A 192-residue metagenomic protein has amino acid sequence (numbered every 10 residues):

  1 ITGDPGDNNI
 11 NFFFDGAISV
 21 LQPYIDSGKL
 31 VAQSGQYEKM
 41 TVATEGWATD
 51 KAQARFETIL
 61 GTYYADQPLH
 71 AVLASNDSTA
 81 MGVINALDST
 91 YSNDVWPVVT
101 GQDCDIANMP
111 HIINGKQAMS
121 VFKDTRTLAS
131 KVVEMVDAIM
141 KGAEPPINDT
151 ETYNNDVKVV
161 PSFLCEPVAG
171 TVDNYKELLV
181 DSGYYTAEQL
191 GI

Functional and structural regions predicted by a protein language model:
I1-I192: A residue-level marker of the well-folded mature domains of exported/periplasmic proteins
